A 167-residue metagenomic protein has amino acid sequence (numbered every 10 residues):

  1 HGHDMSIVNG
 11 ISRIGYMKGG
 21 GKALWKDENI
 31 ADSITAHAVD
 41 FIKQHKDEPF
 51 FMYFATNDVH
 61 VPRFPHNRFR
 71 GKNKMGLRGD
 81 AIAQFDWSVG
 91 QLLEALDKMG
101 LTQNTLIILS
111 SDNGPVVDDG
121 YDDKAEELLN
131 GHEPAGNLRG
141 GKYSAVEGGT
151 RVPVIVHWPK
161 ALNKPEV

Functional and structural regions predicted by a protein language model:
H1, P62-F69, V117-L128, P134 (+1 more regions): Short, solvent-exposed loop/turn and secondary-structure capping segments
H1-P49, T56-N67, K164: Formylglycine-dependent
K18, G90-M99, E127-V167: Substrate-binding rim/cap in mid-to-C-terminal beta-strand-loop elements of soluble/periplasmic
L24-A31, T35, M75-R78, I82-F85 (+1 more regions): Solvent-exposed, acidic/flexible segments
H45-M52, L101-I107, T150-V152: Loop/turn elements at helix/coil->beta-strand transitions in domains of secreted/extracellular proteins
M52-P62, L109-V117: Short, solvent-exposed turn/loop segments enriched in Gly/Ser/Thr/Pro and often Arg
R68-Q91, A95: Extended hydrophobic/aromatic segments used for targeting, binding, or gating
F85-D122: Metal-dependent active-site segment of extracytoplasmic phospho-/sulfohydrolases and closely related
